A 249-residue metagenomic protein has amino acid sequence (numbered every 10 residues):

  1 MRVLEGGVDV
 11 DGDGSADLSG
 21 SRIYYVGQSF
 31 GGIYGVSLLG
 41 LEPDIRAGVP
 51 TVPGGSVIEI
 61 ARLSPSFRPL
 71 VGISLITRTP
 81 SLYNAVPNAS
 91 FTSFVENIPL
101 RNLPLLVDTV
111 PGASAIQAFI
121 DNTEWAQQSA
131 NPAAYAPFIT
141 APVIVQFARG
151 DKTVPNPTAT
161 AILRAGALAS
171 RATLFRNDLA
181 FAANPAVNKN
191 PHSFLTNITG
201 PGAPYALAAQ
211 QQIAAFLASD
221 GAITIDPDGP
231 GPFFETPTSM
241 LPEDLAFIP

Functional and structural regions predicted by a protein language model:
M1-Y24: Gly/Ser-rich "nucleophile elbow"/oxyanion-hole loop immediately N-terminal to the catalytic nucleophile in hydrolases
G7, D11-S15, L41-R46, L168-T173: Secondary-structure transition/capping motifs at alpha-helix termini and the adjoining loop/turn into the next element
D11-S15, I33-L39, Q128-A136: Generic recognition of flexible, low-complexity loop/linker segments
L18, G31-Y34, F147: Membrane-proximal bilayer-interacting regions
G20, E42-P43, T140: Short, well-ordered coil/turn elements that cap or connect secondary structure elements
R22-Q28, I144-Q146: Extended hydrophobic secondary-structure segments that form protein cores and membrane-embedded regions
V26-G27, G32-P43, G48, I162: Short glycine-enriched nucleophile-adjacent loop and the immediately C-terminal alpha-helix near the catalytic center
R46-P249: C-terminal subdomain of alpha/beta-hydrolase-fold enzymes, centered on the catalytic histidine and its supporting
